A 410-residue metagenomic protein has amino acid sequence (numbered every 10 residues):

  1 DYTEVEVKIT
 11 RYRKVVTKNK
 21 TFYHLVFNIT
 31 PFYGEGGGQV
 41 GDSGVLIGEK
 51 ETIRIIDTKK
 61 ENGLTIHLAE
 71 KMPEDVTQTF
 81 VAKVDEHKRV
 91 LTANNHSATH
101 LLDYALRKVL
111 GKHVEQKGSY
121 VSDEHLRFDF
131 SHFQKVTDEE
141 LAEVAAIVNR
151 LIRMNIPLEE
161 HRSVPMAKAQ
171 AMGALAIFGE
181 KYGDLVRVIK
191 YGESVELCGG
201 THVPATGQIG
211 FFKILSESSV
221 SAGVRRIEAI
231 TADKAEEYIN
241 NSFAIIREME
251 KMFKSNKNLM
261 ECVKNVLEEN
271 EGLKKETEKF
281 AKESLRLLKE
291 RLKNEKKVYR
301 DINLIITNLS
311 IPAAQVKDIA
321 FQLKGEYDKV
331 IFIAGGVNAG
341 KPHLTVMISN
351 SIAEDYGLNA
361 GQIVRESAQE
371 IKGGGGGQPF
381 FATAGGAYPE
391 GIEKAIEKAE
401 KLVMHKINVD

Functional and structural regions predicted by a protein language model:
D1-D410: A glycine- and charged-residue-rich anion-binding loop/surface
